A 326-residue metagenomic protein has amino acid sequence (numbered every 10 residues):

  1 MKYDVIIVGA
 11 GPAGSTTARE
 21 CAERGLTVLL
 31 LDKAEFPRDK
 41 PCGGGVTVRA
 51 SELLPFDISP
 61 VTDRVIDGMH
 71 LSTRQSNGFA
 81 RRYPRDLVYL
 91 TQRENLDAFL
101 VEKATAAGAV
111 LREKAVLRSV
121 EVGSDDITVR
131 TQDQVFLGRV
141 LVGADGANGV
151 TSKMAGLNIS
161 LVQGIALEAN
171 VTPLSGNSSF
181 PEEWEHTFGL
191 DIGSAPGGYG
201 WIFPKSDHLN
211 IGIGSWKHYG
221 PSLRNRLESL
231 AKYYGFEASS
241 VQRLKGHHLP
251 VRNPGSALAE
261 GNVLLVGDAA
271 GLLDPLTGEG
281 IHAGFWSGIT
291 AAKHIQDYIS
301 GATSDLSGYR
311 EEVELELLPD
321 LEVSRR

Functional and structural regions predicted by a protein language model:
M1-A13: Beta1/beta-strand and adjacent pyrophosphate-binding region of the FAD-binding site in flavoprotein oxidoreductases
V5, L26-V28, L141: Hydrophobic anchor at the start of a short beta-strand that flanks the dinucleotide cofactor-binding loop
A10, K103-S239, G271: Predominantly flavin-linked oxidoreductase catalytic cores and closely associated redox partners
A13, F36, N148: Conserved Rossmann-like nucleotide-cofactor binding loop
A22-P41: Glycine-rich FAD pyrophosphate-binding loop
T47-F99: A conserved beta-strand/loop capping segment in the N-terminal third of enzymes that catalyze redox or closely related
L117-S119, H218-I295, I299, T303: FAD/FMN-dependent oxidoreductases across multiple families
K293-R326: Active-site-proximal substrate-binding core of FAD-dependent oxidoreductases
